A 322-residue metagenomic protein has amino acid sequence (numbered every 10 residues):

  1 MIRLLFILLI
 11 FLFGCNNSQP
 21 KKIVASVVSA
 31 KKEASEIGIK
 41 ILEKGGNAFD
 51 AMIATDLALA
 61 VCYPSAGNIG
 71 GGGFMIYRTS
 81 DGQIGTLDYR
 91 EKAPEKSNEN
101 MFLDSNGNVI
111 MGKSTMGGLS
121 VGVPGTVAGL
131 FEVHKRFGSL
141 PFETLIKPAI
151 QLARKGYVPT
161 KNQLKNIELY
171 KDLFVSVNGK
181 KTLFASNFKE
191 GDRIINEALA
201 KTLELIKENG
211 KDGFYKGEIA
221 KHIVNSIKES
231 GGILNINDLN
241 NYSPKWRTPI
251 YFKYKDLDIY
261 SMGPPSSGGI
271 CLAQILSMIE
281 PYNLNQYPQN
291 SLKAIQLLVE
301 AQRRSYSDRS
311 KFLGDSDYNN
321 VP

Functional and structural regions predicted by a protein language model:
L4-F13: Sec-dependent N-terminal signal peptides
Q19-E36, K40, A48-N209, F214-K216 (+1 more regions): Noncatalytic scaffold domains of N-terminal-nucleophile
G129, T202, Q274, M278 (+1 more regions): Generic recognition of well-ordered alpha-helical segments
K135-L140, E208-K211, I279-Q286, S310-L313: Short helix-capping/linker segments at secondary-structure and domain boundaries
G268-I270, Q274, Q286, R304: Extended, domain-scale alpha-helical bundle/helix-rich regions
P281-P322: Internal maturation/activation junctions in enzymes
